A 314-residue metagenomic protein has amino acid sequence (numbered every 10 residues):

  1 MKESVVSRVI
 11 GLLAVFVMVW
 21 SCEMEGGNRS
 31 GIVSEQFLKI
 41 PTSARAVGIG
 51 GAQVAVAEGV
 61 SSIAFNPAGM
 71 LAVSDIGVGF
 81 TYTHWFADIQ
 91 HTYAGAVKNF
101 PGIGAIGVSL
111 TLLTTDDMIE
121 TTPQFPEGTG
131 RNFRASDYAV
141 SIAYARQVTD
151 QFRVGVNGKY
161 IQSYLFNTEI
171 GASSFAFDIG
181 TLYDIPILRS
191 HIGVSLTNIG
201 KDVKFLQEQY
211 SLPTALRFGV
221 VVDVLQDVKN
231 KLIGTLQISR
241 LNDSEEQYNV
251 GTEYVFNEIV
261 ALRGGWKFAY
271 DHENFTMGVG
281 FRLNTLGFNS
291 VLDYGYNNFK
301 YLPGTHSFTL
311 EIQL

Functional and structural regions predicted by a protein language model:
M1-V33: Cleavable N-terminal export/targeting peptides
C22-L314: Subset of outer-membrane beta-barrel
